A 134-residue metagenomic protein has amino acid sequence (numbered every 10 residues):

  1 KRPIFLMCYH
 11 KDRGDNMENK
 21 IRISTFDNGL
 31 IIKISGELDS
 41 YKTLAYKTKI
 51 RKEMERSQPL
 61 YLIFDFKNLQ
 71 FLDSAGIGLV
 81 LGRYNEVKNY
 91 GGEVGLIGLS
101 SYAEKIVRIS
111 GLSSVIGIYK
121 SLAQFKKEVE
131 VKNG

Functional and structural regions predicted by a protein language model:
P3-K33: Short beta-strand/loop segment at the start of cytosolic alpha/beta domains
F26-D27, K67, A123: Conserved catalytic submotifs in the C-terminal HATPase_c
S35, S100, L122: Residues at the C-termini of beta-strands that transition into short coil/loop
L38-V115: Amphipathic alpha-helical interaction surfaces in cytosolic regulatory modules
K105-I106, Q124-K127: Phosphate- and divalent-cation-binding pockets in alpha/beta enzyme and binding domains that engage nucleotide-derived
G117-Q124: Short acidic-hydrophobic, aromatic-tinged amphipathic segments that line or gate anion-handling sites
K126-G134: Acidic/histidine-enriched, glycine/proline-rich intrinsically disordered or flexible terminal extensions
